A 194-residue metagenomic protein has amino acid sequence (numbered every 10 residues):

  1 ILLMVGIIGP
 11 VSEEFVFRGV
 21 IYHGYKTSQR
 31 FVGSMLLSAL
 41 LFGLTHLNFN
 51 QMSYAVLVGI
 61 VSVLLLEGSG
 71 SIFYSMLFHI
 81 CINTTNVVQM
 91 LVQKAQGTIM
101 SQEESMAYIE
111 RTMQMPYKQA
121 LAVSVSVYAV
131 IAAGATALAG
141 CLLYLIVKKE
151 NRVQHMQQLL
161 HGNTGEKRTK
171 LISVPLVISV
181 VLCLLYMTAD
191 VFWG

Functional and structural regions predicted by a protein language model:
I1-S12, H23, T27, M187-G194: Juxtamembrane helix-loop-helix connectors linking adjacent transmembrane helices in multi-pass membrane enzymes
I1-S12, R111-A137: Hydrophobic alpha-helical transmembrane segments
I7, R18-T27, V88-Q93: Membrane-interfacial alpha-helical segments at the cytosolic side of multi-pass membrane proteins
V11, F15-V16, V20-I21, N48 (+1 more regions): Active-site His/Glu-centered metal-binding helix of metallohydrolases
S12-L37, L64-S71: Membrane-interface helix/loop boundary segments of multi-pass membrane proteins
A39, Q51-S124: Functionally important transmembrane alpha-helices
Y128-V147, L176-D190: Hydrophobic core of alpha-helical transmembrane segments in multi-pass integral membrane proteins
K149-L171: Membrane-interfacial, low-structure loops and terminal tails that flank and connect transmembrane helices in multi-pass
